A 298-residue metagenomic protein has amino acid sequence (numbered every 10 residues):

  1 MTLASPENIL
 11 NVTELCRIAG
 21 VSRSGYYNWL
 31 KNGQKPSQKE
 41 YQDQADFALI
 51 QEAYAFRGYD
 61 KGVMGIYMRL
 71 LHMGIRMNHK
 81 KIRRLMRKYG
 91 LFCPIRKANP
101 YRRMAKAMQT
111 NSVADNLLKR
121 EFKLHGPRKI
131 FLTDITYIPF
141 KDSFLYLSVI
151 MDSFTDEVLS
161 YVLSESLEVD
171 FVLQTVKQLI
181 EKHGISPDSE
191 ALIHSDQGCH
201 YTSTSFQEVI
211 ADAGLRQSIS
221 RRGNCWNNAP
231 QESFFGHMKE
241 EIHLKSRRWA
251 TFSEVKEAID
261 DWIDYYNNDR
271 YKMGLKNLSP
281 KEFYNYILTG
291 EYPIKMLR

Functional and structural regions predicted by a protein language model:
M1-E14, K31, E40, E52 (+1 more regions): Residue-centric detector for conserved, function-critical "anchor" positions in compact interaction modules
L15-C16, Y26, I50, I66 (+15 more regions): Mobile genetic element proteins and their domesticated derivatives, centered on retroelements and DNA transposons
C16, G25-G126, N224, P280 (+1 more regions): Basic, flexible linker segments flanking DNA-binding modules in nucleic acid-interacting mobile-element proteins
I95-N99, L192-Q197, A211-P230, S246-A250: RNase H-like polynucleotidyl transferase catalytic core
R120-L159, E165-S166: An active-site-proximal beta-strand-loop segment
S143, V162-S186: Active-site beta-loop-alpha junctions of metal-dependent nucleic acid enzymes, especially the RNase H-like/DDE
S186-Y201, R221-G223, L278-K281: Acidic/histidine-rich, metal-coordinating catalytic segments
T204, A211-L215, H237-R298: C-terminal domain-tail junction helix/linker
